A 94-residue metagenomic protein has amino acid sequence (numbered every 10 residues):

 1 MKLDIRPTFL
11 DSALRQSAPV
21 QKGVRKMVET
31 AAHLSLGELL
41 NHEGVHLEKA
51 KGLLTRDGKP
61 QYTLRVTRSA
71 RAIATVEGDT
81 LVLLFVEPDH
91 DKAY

Functional and structural regions predicted by a protein language model:
M1-A70, V76-Y94: Basic, Lys/Arg-enriched alpha-helical interface segments
